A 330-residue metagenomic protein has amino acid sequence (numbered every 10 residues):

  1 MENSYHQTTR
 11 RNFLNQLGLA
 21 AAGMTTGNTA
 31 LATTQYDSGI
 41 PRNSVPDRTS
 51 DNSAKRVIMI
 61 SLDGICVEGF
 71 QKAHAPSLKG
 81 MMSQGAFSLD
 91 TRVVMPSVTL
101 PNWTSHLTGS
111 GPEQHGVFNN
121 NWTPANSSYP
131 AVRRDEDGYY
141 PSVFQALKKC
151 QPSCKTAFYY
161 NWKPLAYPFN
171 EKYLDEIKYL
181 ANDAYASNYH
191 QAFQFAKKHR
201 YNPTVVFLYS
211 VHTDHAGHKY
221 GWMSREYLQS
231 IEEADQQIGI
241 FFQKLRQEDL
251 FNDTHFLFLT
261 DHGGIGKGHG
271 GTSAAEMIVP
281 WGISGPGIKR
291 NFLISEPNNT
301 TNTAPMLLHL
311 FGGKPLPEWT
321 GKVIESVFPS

Functional and structural regions predicted by a protein language model:
M1-N12: N-terminal secretory signal peptides
R10-T29: N-terminal export leaders
S38-S44, T49-A54, V67-K149: Active-site nucleophile/metal-coordination loop of metallo-enzymes that catalyze phosphate/sulfate and related
S53-V57, Q84-S88, P152-T156, Y201-V206 (+1 more regions): Loop/turn elements at helix/coil->beta-strand transitions in domains of secreted/extracellular proteins
I58-M59, S77-L78, E233-A274, L307: Metal-dependent active-site segment of extracytoplasmic phospho-/sulfohydrolases and closely related
L107, T272-K314: Substrate-binding rim/cap in mid-to-C-terminal beta-strand-loop elements of soluble/periplasmic
W162-Y179, F193-Q236, I240: Active-site His/acidic residue clusters
G313-S330: Polar, surface-exposed loop/tail segments that function as active-site lids or cofactor/substrate-recognition elements
